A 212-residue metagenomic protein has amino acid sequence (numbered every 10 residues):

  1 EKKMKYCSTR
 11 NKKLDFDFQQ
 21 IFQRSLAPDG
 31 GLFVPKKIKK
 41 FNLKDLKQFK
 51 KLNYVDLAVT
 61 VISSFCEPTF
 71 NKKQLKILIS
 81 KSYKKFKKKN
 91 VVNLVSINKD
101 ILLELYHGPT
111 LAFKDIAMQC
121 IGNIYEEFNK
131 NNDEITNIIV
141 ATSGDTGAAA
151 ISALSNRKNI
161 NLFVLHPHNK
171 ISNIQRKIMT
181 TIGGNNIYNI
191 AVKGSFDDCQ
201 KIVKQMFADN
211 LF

Functional and structural regions predicted by a protein language model:
K3-F212: PLP-dependent amino-acid enzyme catalytic core
